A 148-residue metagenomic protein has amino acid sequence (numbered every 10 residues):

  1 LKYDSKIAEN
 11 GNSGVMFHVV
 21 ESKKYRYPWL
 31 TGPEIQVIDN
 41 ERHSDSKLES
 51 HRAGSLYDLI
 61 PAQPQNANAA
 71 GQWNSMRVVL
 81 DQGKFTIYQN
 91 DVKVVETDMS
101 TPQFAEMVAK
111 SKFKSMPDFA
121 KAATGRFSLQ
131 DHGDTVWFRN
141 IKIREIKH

Functional and structural regions predicted by a protein language model:
L1-H148: Carbohydrate-interacting regions of secretory-pathway proteins
